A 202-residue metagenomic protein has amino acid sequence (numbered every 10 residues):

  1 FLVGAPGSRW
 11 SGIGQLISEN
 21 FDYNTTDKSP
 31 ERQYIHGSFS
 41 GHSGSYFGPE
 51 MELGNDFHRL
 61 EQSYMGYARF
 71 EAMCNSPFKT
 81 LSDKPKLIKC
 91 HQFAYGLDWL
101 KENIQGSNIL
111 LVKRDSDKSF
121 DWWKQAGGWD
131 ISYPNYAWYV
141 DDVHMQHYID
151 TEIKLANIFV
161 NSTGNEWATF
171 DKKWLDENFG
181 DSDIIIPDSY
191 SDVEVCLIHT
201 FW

Functional and structural regions predicted by a protein language model:
F1-N75, D188-W202: PAPS-dependent sulfotransferase catalytic core
E71-K79, D181-S182: Short amphipathic alpha-helix with an adjacent loop that forms part of the alpha/beta core around
L81-S191: PAPS-dependent sulfotransferase catalytic domain
